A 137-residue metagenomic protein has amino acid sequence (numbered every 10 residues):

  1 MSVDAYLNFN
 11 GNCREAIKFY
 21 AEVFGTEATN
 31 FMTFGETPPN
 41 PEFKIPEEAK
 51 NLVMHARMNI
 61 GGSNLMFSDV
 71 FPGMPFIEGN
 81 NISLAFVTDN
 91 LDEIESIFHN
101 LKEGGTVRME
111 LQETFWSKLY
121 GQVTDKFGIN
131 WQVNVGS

Functional and structural regions predicted by a protein language model:
M1, K50-L52, E78-N80: Residue-level preference for beta-strand/loop junctions
V3, E22, T29-M32, N59 (+2 more regions): Vicinal oxygen chelate
L7-G62: Core segments of cupin and vicinal oxygen chelate
